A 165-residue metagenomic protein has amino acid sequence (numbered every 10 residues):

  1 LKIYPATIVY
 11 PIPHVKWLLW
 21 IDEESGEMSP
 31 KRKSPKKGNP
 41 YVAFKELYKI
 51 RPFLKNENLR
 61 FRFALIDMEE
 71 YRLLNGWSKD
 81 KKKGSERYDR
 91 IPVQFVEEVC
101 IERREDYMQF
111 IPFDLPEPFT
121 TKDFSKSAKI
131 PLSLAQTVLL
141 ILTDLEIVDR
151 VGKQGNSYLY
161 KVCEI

Functional and structural regions predicted by a protein language model:
L1-F53: DNA-contacting interfaces and partner/effector-binding or oligomerization modules in DNA-centric proteins
P30-E102: Long, low-complexity, charged/polar intrinsically disordered regions in eukaryotic proteins
I101-L115: Positively charged, polyanion-binding regions of nucleic-acid-associated proteins
D114-A128: Short acidic, hydrophobic short linear motifs in intrinsically disordered regions
S125, L132-S133, V148: Nucleotidyltransferase catalytic cores
K129-T143: Short amphipathic alpha-helical interaction segments
T143-Q154: A short, conserved structural fragment
K153-I165: Short, cationic-aromatic polyanion-contact patches
